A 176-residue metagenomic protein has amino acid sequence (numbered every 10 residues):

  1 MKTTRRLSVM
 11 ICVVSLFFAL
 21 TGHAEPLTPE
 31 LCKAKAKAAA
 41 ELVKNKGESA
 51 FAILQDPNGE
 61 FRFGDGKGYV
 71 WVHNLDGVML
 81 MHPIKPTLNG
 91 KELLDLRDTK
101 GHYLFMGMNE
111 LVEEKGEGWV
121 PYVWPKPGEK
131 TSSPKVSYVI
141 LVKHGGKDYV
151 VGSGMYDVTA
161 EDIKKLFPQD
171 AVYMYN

Functional and structural regions predicted by a protein language model:
K2-T3, V9-L16, L20-N176: N-terminal membrane-sensor/transducer module of prokaryotic signaling receptors
